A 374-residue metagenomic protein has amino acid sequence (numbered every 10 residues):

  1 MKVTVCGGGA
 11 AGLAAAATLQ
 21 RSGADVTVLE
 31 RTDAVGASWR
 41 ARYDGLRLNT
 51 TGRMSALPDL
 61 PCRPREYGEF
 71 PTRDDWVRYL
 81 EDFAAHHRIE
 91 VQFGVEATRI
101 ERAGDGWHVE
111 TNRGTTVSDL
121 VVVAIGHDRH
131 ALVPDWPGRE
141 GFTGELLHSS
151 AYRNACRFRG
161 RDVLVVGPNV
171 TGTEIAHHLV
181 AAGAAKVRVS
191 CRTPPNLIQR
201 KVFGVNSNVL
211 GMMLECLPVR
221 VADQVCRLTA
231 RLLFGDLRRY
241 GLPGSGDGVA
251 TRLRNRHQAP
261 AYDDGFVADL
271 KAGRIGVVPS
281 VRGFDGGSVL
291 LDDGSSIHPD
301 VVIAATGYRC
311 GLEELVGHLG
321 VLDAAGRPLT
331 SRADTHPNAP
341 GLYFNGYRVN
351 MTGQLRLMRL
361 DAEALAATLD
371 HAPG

Functional and structural regions predicted by a protein language model:
M1-T32, G36-S38, G68-V170, E174-G374: Flavin (primarily FAD) cofactor-binding/catalytic cores of flavoenzymes
R42-R65, N208-V221: N-terminal glycine-rich dinucleotide-binding loop that anchors FAD/FMN and/or NAD(P) in oxidoreductases
